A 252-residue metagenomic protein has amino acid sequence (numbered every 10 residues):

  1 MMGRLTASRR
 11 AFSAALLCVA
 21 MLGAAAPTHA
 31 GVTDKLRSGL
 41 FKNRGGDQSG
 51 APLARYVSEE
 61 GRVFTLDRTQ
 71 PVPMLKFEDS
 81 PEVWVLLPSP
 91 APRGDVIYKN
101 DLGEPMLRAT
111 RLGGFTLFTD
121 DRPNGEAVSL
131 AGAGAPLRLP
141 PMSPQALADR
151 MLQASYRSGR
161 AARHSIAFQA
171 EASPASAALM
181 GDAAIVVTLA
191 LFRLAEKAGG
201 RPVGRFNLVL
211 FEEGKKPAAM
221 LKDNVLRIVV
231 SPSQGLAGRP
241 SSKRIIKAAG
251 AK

Functional and structural regions predicted by a protein language model:
M1, L17, G103: Residue-level marker of positions within ordered structural domains that often coincide with functionally constrained
M2-A15: Bacterial N-terminal signal peptides that target proteins for export
A11, P27-H29, I97: Generic detector of isolated residues embedded in canonical secondary-structure elements
A20, A24-P27: N-terminal signal peptide c-region/cleavage motif recognized by signal peptidases
G31-D121, G125-E126: N-terminal Sec/ER secretory leader and immediately downstream segment of secreted/extracellular precursors
L36-R62, Y98, G134-P174: Tryptophan-anchored aromatic micro-motifs
N100-R150, K216-L226, S231-P232, S241: Beta-sheet ligand-binding and adhesion/scaffold domains
L152-K252: A eukaryote-biased signal for long
